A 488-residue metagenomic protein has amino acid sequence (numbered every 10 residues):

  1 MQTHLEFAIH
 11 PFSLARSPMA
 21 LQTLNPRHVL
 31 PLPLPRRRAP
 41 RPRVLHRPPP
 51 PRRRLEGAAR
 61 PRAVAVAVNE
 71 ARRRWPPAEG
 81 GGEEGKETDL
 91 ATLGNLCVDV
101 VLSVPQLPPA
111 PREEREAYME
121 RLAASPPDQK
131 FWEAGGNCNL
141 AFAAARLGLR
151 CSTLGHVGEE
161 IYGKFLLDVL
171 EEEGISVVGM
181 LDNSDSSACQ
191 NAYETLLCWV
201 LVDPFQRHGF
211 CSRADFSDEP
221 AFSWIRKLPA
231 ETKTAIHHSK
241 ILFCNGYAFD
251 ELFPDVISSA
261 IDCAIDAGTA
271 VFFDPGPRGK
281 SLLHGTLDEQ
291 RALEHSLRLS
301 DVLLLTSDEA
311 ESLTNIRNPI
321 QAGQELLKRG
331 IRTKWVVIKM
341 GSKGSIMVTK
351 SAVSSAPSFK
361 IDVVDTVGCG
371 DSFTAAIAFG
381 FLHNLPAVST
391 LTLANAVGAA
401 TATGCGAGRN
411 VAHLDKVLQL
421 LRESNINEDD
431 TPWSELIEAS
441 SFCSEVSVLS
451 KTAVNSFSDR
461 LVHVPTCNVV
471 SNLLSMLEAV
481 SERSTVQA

Functional and structural regions predicted by a protein language model:
Q2, A20, L24, L55-V64 (+5 more regions): Conserved phosphate/ATP/ADP-binding segment of small-molecule kinases
Q2-R16, A20-I175, D362-V364, E428-A488: Glycine-rich phosphate/adenosyl-contacting loop at the front of the ribokinase-like
A141-A143, L149, E311-S312, V363-A387 (+2 more regions): Short, small-residue alpha-helix embedded
F142, L197-L201, G209, G344-M347: Short beta-strand scaffold segments in enzyme catalytic cores
A145, E171, I265, L297 (+1 more regions): Anion (oxyanion) recognition and catalysis
C151, V177, V271-F273: Hydrophobic beta-strand scaffold residues
H156, V178-D185, C189-A192, C198-E251 (+1 more regions): Conserved phosphate-binding/catalytic loop of the ribokinase/pfkB sugar-kinase fold
Q321-K328, A387-V397, L418: Short, well-structured alpha-helical segments that form the helix of a local strand-helix-strand
